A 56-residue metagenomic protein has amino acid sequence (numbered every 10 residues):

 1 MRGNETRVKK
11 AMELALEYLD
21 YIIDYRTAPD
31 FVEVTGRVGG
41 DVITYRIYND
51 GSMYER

Functional and structural regions predicted by a protein language model:
M1-D20: Short, non-transmembrane alpha-helical segments in secretory-pathway proteins
L19-D24, M53-E55: Short secondary-structure junctions
Y21-Y45: Exposed beta-strand-loop-beta-strand "reactive/processing" segments of non-cytosolic proteins
V42-R56: A short, surface-exposed beta-strand/turn
